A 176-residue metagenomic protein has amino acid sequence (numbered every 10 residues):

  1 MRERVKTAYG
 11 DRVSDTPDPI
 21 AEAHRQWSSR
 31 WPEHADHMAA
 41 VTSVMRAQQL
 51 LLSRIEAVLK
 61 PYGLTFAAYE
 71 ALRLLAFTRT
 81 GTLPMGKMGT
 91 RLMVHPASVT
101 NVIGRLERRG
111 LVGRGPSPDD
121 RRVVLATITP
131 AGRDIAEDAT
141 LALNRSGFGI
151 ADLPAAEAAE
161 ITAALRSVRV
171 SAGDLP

Functional and structural regions predicted by a protein language model:
M1-Y62: N-terminal leader segment of winged-helix/HTH proteins
A35, M45, Q49, S53-H95: N-terminal helix-turn-helix DNA-binding core of bacterial DNA-binding proteins
F66, T80-L125: Canonical helix-turn-helix DNA-binding module
R73, N101, A163: DNA-binding alpha-helical recognition surfaces that contact promoter or target DNA
G104-A159, A163: Charged, amphipathic alpha-helical coiled-coil/dimerization segments
E157-P176: Exposed, interaction-prone assembly regions rather than primary DNA-binding/catalytic cores
